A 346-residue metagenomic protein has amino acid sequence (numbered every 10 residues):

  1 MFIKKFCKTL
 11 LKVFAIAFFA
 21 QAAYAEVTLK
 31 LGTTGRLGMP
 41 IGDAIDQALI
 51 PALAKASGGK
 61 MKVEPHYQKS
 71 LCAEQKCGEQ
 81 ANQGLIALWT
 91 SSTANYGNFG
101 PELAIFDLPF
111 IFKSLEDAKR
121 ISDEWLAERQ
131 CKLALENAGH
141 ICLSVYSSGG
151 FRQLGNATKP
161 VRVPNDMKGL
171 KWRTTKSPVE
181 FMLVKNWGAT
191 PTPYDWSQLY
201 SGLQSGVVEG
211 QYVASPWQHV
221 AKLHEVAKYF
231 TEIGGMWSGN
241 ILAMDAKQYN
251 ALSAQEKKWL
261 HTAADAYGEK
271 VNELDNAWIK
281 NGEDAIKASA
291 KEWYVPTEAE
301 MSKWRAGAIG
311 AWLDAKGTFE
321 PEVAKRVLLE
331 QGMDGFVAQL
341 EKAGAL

Functional and structural regions predicted by a protein language model:
M1, A25-E26: Absolute protein N-terminus
F2-F14: Bacterial N-terminal signal peptides that target proteins for export
F18-A25: Sec/Tat signal peptide C-region and signal peptidase I cleavage site
E26-A118, L126, L133-L346: N-terminal secretory/targeting leader peptides
